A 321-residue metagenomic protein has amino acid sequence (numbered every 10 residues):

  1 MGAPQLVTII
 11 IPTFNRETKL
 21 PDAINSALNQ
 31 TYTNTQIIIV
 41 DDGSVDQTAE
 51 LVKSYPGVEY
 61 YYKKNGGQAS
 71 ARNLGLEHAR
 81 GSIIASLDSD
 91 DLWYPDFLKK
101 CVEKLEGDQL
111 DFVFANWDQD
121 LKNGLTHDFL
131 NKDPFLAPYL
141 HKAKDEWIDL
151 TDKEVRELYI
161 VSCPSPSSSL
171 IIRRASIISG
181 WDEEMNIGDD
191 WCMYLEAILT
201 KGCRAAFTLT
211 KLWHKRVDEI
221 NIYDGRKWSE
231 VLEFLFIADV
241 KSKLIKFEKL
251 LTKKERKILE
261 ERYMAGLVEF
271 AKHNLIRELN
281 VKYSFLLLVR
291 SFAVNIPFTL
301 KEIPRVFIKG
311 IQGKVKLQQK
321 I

Functional and structural regions predicted by a protein language model:
M1-S26: N-proximal low-complexity "stem/linker" segments adjacent to membrane-targeting elements
S26, T33, D41-E50, D88 (+1 more regions): A conserved acidic beta->alpha catalytic loop
Q47-T48, R72, W93-L98, Q109 (+3 more regions): Acidic donor-diphosphate engagement hotspot in glycosyltransferases and nucleotidyltransferases that stabilizes
K63-A79, S89, K100: Glycine-rich, basic loop-to-helix element that forms the pyrophosphate-binding segment of sugar-nucleotide handling
I84: Short aromatic/hydrophobic "clamp" motif used to bind/position activated sugar donors
L98-P138: Conserved donor NDP-sugar-binding/catalytic core segment of glycosyltransferases
L140-E230: Conserved nucleotide-sugar donor-binding catalytic segment
C192, L199, F207-I321: C-terminal subregions of glycosyltransferases and related glycan-biosynthesis enzymes
